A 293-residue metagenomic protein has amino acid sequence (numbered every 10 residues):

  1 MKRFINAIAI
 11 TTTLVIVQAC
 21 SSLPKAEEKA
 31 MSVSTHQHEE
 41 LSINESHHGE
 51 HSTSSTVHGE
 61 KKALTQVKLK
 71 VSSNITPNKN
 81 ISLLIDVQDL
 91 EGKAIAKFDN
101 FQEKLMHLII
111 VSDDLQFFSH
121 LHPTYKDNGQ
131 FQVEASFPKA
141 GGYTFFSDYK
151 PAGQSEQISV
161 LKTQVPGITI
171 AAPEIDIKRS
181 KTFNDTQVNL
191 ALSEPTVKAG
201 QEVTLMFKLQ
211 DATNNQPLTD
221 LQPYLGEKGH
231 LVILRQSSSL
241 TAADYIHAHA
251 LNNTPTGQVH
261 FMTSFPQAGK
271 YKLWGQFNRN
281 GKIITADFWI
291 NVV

Functional and structural regions predicted by a protein language model:
M1-S21: Gram-negative bacterial Sec-dependent N-terminal signal peptides
I16-V293: Intrinsically disordered, low-complexity terminal tails/loops enriched in metal-binding residues
